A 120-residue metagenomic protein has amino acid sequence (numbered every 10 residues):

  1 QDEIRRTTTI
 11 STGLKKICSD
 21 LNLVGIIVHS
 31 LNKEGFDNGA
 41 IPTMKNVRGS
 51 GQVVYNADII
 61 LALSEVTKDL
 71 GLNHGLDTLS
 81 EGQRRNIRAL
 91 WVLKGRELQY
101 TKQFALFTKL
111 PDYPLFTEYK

Functional and structural regions predicted by a protein language model:
Q1, T9-V24, E34-K120: C-terminal regions of RecA-like/P-loop NTPase motor modules
R5: VWA/integrin I-like adhesion module and closely mimicked acidic/polar interface patches used
